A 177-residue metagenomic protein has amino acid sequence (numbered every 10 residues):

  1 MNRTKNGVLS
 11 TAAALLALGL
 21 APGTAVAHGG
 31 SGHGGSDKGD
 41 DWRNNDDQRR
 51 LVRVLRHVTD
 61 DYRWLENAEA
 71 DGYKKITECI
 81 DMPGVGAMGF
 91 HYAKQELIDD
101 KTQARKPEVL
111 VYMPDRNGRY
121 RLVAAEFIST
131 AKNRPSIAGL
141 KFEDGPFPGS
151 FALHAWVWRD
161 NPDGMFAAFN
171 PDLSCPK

Functional and structural regions predicted by a protein language model:
M1-N2: Terminal targeting segments of Actinobacterial cell-envelope proteins
K5-L16: Sec-dependent N-terminal signal peptides
L18-A25: C-terminal segment of classical bacterial N-terminal signal peptides
H28-K177: Primary mode marks residue(s) on the alpha4-beta5-alpha5 output face of response regulator receiver
